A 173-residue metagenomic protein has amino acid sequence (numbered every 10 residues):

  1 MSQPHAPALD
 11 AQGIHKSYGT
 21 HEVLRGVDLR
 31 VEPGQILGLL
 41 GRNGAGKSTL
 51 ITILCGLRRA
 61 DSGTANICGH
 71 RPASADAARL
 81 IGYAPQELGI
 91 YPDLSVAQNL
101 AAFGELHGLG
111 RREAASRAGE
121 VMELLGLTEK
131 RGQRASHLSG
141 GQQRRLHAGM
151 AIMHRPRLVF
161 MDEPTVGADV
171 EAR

Functional and structural regions predicted by a protein language model:
C55: Helix-to-loop junction immediately C-terminal to a conserved catalytic motif
G63-A77: Conserved ABC transporter NBD signature motif
A101, E105, R112-K130: Conserved ABC ATPase "signature" region
R134-L138: Conserved ABC ATPase signature
V159-E163, A168: Catalytic Walker B motif of ABC-type/P-loop ATPase nucleotide-binding domains
